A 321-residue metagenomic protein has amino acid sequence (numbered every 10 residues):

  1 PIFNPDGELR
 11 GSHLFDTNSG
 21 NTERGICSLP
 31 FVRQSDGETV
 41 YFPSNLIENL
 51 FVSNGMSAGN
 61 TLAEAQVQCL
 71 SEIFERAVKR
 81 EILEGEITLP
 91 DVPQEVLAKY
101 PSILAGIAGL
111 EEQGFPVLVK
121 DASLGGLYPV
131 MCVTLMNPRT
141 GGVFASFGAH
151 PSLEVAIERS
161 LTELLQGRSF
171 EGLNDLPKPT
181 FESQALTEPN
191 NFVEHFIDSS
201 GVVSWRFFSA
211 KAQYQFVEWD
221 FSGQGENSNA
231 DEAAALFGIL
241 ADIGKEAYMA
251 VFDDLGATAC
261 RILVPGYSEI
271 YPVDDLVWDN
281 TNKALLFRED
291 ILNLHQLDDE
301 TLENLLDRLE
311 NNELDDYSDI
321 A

Functional and structural regions predicted by a protein language model:
P1-A321: Helix-biased "structured C-terminal domain" signature
